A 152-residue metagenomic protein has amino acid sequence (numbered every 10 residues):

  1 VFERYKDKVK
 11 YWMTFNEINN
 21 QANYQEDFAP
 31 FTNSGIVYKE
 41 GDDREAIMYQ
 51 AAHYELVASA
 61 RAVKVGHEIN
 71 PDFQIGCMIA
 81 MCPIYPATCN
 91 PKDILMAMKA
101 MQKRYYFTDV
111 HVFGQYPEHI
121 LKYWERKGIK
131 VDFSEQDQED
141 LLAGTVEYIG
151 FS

Functional and structural regions predicted by a protein language model:
V1-S152: Active-site region of glycoside hydrolase catalytic domains
